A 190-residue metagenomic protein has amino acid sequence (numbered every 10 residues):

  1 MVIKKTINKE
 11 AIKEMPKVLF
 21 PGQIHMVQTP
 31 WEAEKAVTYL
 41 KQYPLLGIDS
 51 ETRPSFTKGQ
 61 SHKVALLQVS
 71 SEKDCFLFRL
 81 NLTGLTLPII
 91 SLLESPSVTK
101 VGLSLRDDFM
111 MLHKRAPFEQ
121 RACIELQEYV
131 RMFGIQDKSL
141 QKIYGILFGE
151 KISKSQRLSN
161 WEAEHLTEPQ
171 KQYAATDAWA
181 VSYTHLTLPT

Functional and structural regions predicted by a protein language model:
M1-L46, R115, L126, W179: N-terminal accessory regions of nucleic-acid-interacting proteins
K4-V18, K73-R79, G84-T86, V98-A175: Active-site-proximal helix-loop-helix substrate-binding element of RNase H-like nuclease domains
L45, S50-T57: Short acidic, Gly/Ser-rich segments with clustered Asp/Glu that frequently serve as metal-coordination loops in enzyme
D49, L67, V101, Y144 (+2 more regions): A residue-level signal for conserved active-site and pocket-lining positions in enzyme catalytic cores
T52-P54, E128, T190: Short, glycine/acidic-enriched loop or turn micro-motifs at the edges of active sites
F56-K73: A short alpha/beta connector and helix-capping loop motif
T184-T190: Conserved small/polar residues in nucleotide/adenosyl-binding loops
